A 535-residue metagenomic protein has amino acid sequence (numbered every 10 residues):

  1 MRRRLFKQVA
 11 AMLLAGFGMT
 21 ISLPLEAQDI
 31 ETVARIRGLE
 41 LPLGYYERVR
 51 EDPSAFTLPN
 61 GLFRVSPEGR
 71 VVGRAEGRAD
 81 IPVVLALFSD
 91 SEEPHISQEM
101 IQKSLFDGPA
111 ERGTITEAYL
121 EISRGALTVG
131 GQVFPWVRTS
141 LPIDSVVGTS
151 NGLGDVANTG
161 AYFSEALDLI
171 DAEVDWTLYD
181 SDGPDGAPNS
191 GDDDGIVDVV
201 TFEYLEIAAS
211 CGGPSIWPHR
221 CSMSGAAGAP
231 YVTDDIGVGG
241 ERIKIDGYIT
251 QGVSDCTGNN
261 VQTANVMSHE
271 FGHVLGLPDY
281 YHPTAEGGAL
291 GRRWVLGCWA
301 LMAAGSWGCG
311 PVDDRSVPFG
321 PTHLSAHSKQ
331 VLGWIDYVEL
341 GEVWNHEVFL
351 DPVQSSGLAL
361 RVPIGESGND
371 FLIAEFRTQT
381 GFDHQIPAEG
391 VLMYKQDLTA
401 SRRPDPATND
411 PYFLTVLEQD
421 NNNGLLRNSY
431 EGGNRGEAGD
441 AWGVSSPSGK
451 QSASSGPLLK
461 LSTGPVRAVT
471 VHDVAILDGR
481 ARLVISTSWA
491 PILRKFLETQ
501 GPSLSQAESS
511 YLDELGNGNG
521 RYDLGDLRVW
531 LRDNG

Functional and structural regions predicted by a protein language model:
M1-L13: Bacterial N-terminal signal peptides that target proteins for export
A27-Q102: Primarily auto-inhibitory N-terminal propeptides
Q28-L41, P94-H95, E99-F106, E111-F134 (+4 more regions): Non-catalytic C-terminal accessory/binding modules of secreted extracellular proteins
L62-G73, E117-E241, R361: Active-site-proximal segments of metallohydrolase catalytic domains
P82-L85, D198-Y204, N265-M267, G272-G276 (+2 more regions): Structural recognition of the beta-strand scaffold that forms the well-ordered cores of secreted hydrolase catalytic
S254-L324, S328: The catalytic-center signature of Zn2+-dependent metalloproteases
S488-G535: Cellulosome-associated attachment modules in secreted, modular CAZymes
